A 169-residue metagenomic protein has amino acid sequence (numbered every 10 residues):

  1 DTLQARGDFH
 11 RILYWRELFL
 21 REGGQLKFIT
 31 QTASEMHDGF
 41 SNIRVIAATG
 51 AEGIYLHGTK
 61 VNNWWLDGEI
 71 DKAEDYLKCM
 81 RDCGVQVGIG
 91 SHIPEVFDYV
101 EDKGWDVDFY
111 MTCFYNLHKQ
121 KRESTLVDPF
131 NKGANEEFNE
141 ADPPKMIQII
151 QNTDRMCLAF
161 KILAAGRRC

Functional and structural regions predicted by a protein language model:
D1-D67: Active-site beta->alpha loop and helix N-cap motifs at the rims of alpha/beta catalytic domains
S34-D38, V61-C169: Beta/alpha (TIM)-barrel catalytic core signal, keyed to glycine-rich beta->alpha loops juxtaposed to Asp/Glu that bind
